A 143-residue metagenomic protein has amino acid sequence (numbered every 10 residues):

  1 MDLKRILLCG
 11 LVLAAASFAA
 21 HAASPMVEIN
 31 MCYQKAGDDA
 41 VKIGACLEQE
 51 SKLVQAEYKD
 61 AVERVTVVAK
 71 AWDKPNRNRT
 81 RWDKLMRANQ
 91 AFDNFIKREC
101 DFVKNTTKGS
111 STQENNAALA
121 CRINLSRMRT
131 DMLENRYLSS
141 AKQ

Functional and structural regions predicted by a protein language model:
M1-L8: Bacterial N-terminal signal peptides that target proteins for export
A14-A20: N-terminal signal peptide c-region/cleavage motif recognized by signal peptidases
H21-Q143: N-terminal alpha-helical modules
